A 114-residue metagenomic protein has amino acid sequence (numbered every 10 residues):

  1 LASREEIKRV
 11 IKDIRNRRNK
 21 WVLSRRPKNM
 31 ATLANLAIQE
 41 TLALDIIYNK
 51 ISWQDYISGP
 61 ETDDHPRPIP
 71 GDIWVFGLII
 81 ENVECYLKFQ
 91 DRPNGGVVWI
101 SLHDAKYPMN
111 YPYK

Functional and structural regions predicted by a protein language model:
A2-P70: Compact soluble domain cores
I51-G96: Functional cores of ribonucleases/endoribonucleases
Y86, Q90-K114: Enriched for short, Lys/Arg-rich terminal
